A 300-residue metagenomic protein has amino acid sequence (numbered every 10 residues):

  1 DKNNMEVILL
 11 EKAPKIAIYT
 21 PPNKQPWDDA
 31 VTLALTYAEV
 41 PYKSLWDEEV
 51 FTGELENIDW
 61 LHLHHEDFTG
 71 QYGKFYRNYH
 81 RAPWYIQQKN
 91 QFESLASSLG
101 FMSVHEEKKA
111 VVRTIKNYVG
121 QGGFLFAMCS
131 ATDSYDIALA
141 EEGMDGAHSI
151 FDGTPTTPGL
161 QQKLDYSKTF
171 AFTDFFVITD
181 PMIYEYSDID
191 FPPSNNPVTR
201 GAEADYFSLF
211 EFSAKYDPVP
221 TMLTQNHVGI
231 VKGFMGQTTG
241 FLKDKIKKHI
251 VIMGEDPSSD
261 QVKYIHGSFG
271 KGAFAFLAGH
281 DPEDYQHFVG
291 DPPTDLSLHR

Functional and structural regions predicted by a protein language model:
D1-D29, A38-V40, A278-G279: Hydrophobic targeting/anchoring helices
K2-N4, E48-V50, S259-K263: Alpha-helical scaffolding within the catalytic cores of extracellular/periplasmic polymer-degrading hydrolases
L9-K12, G53-E56, Y118, K245 (+1 more regions): Extracellular/periplasmic catalytic domains that process cell-envelope and extracellular macromolecules
K15-I16, P41, D59-L61, G123-F126 (+3 more regions): Beta-sheet entry/capping signal
Y19, L45-D47, G254-E255: Conserved beta-strand termini and adjacent loop/short-helix elements that scaffold enzyme active sites in alpha/beta
K24-T132, A138: Helical hinge/lid and interdomain linker segments adjacent to catalytic or ligand-binding clefts that mediate domain
D29, T36, D133, M144 (+1 more regions): Catalytic beta-strand/loop cores that center a nucleophilic Ser/Cys/Thr and support acyl-enzyme chemistry
Y85, G100-F101, K108, L139-G143 (+3 more regions): Catalytic cores of eukaryotic secretory-pathway lumenal/extracellular enzymes that build and remodel glycoconjugates
